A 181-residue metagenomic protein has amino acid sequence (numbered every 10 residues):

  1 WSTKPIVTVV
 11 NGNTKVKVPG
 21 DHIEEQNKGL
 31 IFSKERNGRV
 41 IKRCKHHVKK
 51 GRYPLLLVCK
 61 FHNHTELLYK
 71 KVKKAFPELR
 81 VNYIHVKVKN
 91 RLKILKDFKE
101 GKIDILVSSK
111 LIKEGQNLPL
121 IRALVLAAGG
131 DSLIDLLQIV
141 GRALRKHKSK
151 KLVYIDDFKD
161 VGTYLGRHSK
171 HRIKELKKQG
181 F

Functional and structural regions predicted by a protein language model:
W1-E24: Interdomain hinge/linker at the junction between the two RecA-like core domains of SF2 helicases
W1-P5, E78-R80, P119-A123, K148-Y154 (+1 more regions): Short glycine-/polar-rich loops that comprise or flank the Walker A/P-loop and associated switch/sensor motifs
V7, P54-L56, D104-I105, A123: Residue-level preference for the first positions of well-ordered beta-strands
V16-K71: Conserved interdomain hinge at the start of the Helicase C-terminal
L56, E66-K70, E78-Q116: Conserved helicase ATPase core of P-loop NTP-dependent helicases/translocases
L106-I112, L124-D131, D157: Conserved helicase core region in the C-terminal RecA-like lobe
A123, D131-I155, I173: Conserved SF2 helicase motif VI
H147-F181: C-terminal helicase lobe
